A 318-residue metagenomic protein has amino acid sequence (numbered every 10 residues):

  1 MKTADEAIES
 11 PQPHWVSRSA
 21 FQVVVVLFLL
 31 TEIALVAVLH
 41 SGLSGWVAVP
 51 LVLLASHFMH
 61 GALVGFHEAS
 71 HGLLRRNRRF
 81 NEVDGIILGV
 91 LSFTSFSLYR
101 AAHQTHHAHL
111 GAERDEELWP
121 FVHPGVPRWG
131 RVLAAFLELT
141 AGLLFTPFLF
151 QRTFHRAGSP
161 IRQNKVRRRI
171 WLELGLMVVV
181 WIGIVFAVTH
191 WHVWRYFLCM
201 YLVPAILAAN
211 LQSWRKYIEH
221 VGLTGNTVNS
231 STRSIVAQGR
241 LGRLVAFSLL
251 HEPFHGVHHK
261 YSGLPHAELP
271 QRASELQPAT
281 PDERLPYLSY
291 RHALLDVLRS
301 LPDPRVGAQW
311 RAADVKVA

Functional and structural regions predicted by a protein language model:
M1-A55, V90-L198, H266-A318: Non-catalytic, topology-defining segments of multipass membrane proteins
H40-V64, I87-S97, A205-A209, R240-H251: Membrane-embedded alpha-helical segments that form the functional core of polytopic membrane enzymes, especially those
L51-D84, A101-T105: Long, highly hydrophobic alpha-helical transmembrane signal-anchor segments
S56-F66, S95-Y99, L144-L149, Y201-V228 (+1 more regions): Transmembrane alpha-helical segments that form the membrane-embedded catalytic/substrate-channel core of multi-pass
A62-H71, Y99-G111, R215-G222, S248-L264: Histidine-centered catalytic micro-motifs
S70, L74-R75, T227, P265-H266: Active-site-flanking alpha-helical
L74-F93, E116-R131, V228-G242: Juxtamembrane helix-capping/reentrant segments at transmembrane boundaries
S159-Y217, L223, N229, A237 (+1 more regions): C-terminal membrane-associated helical module and adjoining short loops/tails
